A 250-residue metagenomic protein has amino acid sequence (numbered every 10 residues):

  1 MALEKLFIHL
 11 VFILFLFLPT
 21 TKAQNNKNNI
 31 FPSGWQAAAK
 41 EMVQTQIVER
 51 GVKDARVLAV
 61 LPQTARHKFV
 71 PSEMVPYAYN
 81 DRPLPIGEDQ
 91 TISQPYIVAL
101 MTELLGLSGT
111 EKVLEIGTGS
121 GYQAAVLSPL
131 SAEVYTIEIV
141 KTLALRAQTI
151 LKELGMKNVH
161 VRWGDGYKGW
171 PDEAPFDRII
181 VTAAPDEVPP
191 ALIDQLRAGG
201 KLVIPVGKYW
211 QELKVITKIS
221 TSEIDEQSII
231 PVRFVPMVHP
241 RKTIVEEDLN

Functional and structural regions predicted by a protein language model:
M1-L10: Bacterial N-terminal signal peptides that target proteins for export
A2, P19-K22: Short, low-complexity interaction segments enriched in Ser/Thr/Pro/Gly
H9-L18: Bacterial N-terminal signal peptides
Q24-L114, A125-V126, L130, L143-L145 (+3 more regions): Class I SAM-dependent transferase core
G106-E223, N250: Conserved nucleotide-cofactor-binding alpha/beta core module
F176, T243-E246: Short, surface-exposed amphipathic charged segments that create phosphate/polyanion-binding patches used for binding
